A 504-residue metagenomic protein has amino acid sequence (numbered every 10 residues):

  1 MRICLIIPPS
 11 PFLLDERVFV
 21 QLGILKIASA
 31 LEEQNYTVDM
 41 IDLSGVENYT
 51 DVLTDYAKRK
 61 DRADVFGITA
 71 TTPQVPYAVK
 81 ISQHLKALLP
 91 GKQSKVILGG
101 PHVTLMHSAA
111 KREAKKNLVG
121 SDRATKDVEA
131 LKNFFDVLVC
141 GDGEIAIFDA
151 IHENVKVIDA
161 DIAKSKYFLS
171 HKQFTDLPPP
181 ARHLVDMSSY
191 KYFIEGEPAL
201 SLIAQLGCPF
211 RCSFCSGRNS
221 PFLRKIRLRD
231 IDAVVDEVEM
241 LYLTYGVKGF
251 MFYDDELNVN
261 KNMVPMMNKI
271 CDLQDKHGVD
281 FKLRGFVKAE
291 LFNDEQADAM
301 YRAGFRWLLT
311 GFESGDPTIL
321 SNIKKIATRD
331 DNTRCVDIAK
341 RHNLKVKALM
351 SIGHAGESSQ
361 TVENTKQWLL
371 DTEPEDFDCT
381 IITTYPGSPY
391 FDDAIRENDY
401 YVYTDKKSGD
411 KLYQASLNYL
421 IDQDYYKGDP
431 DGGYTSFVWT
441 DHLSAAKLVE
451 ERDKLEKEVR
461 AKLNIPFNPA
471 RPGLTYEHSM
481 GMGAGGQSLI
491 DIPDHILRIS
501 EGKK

Functional and structural regions predicted by a protein language model:
M1-E237, T244-G246: Acidic, low-complexity intrinsically disordered segments
R2-P8, E33, T37, T54-D64 (+6 more regions): Radical SAM enzyme core and accessory elements
I7, A70, G100, D254 (+3 more regions): Short beta-strand/turn micro-motifs composed of small residues that flank or help shape donor/cofactor-binding pockets
N35-Y36, A87-Q93, D272-D280, H342-N343 (+1 more regions): Short helix-capping segments at alpha-helix termini
G45-T50, Q74-P76, V234, N258-K261 (+4 more regions): Acidic-and-aromatic substrate-binding clefts and catalytic sites of carbohydrate-active enzymes
T175-K347, E363, Q367: Radical SAM [4Fe-4S] cluster-binding motif and immediate context
V287-K288, G315-K324, V336-T361, T380-P386 (+3 more regions): Conserved strand-turn element in the central/C-terminal portion of the radical SAM core barrel that lines
